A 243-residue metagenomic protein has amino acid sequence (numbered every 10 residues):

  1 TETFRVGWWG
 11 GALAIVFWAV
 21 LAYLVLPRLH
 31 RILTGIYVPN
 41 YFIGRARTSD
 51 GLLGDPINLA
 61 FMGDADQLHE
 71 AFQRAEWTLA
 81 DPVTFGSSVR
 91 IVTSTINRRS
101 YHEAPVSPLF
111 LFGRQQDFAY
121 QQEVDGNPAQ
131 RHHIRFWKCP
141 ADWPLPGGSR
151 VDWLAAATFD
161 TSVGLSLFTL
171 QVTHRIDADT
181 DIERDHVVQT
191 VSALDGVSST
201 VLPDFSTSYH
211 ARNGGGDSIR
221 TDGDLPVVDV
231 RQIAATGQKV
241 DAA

Functional and structural regions predicted by a protein language model:
V6-F17: Hydrophobic alpha-helical transmembrane segments
V16-Y41: Transmembrane alpha-helices and immediately adjacent membrane-cytoplasm interface residues in multi-pass integral
I43-G51, S88-H102: Accessory recognition modules or surfaces
G44-A71: Terminal, regulation- and interaction-focused segments at domain boundaries
M62, A80, W137-C139: A structural detector for beta-sheet-dominated domains
D64-S94: Extracytoplasmic/periplasmic/luminal assembly and interaction segments in envelope/secretory/respiratory proteins
V92-A243: A cross-kingdom signal targeting lumenal/periplasmic-facing segments of multi-pass membrane and secretory-pathway
